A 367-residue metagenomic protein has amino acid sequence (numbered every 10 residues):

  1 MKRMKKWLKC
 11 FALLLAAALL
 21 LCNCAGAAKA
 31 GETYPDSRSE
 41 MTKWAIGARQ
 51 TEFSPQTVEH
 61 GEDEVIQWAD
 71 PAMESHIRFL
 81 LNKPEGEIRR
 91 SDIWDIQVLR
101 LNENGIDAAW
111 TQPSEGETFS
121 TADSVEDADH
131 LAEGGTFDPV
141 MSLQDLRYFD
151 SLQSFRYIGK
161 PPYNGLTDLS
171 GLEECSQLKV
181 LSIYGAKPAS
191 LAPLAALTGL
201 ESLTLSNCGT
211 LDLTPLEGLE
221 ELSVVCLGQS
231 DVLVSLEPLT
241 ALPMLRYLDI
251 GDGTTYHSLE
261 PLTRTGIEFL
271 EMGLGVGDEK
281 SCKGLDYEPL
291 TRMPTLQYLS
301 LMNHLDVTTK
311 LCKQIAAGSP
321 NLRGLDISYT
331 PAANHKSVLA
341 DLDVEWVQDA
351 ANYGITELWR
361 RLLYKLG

Functional and structural regions predicted by a protein language model:
R3-F11: Bacterial N-terminal signal peptides that target proteins for export
A12-N23: Bacterial N-terminal signal peptides
L21-R38: Sec-dependent signal peptide cleavage junction
G47-E87: Surface-exposed cap/linker segments adjacent to membranes
V98-S142, S151-T167, G171, Q177-S190 (+7 more regions): Concave beta-strand-loop units of leucine-rich repeat
A192-A195, E217, E237-T240, E260: Long tandem-repeat architecture
